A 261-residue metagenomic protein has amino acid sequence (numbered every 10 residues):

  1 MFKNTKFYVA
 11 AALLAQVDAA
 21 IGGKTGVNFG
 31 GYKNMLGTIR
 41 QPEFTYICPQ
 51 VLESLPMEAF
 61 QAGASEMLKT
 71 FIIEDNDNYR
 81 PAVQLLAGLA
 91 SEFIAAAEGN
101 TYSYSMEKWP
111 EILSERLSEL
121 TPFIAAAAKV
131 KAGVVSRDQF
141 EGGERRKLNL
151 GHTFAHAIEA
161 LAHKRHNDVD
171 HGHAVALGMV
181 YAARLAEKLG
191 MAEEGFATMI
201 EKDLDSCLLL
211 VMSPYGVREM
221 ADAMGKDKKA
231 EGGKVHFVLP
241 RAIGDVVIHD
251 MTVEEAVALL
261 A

Functional and structural regions predicted by a protein language model:
F2-S91: A glycine/threonine-rich phosphate-anchoring loop and its flanking beta-alpha core in nucleotide/phosphate-binding
Y8, Y46, N149, V238-P240: Short beta-strand segments
D18, P56, A160, H249-D250: Short, function-defining helix-loop hinge/capping sites that tune catalysis or transport
E43, F140, K147, H236-F237: Residue-level marker of motif borders
S65-L68, M191-A261: C-terminal charged capping/lid subdomain of soluble metabolic enzymes
Y79-R116, E231-A261: C-terminal intrinsically disordered extensions
L85, S91-R218: Active-site segments that bind and position negatively charged phosphate/pyrophosphate groups
